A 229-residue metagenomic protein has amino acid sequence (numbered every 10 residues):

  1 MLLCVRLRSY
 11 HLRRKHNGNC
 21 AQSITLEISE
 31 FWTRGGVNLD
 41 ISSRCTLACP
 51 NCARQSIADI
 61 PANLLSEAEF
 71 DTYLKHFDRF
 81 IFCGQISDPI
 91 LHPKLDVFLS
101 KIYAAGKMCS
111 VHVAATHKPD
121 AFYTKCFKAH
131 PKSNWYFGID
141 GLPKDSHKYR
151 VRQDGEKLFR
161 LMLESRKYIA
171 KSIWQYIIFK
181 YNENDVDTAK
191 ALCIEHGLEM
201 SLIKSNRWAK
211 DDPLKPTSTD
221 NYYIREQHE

Functional and structural regions predicted by a protein language model:
L3-R6, Y10-N134, D145-E156, R160 (+2 more regions): Conserved alpha-helical substructure of the radical SAM core
I139-P143: A glycine-centered beta->alpha junction motif in the catalytic cores of kinase/phosphotransferase enzymes
M162-D185, S205-R207: Conserved strand-turn element in the central/C-terminal portion of the radical SAM core barrel that lines
W174, K190-E195, R225: PLP-dependent aminotransferase class I/II
Y181, S201-Y222: Flexible glycine/acidic-rich beta-alpha junction loops that bind and position SAM and/or redox cofactors in anaerobic
N221-E229: Aromatic-anchored helix/helix-loop segment that forms the rim or "lid" of small-molecule/cofactor binding pockets
